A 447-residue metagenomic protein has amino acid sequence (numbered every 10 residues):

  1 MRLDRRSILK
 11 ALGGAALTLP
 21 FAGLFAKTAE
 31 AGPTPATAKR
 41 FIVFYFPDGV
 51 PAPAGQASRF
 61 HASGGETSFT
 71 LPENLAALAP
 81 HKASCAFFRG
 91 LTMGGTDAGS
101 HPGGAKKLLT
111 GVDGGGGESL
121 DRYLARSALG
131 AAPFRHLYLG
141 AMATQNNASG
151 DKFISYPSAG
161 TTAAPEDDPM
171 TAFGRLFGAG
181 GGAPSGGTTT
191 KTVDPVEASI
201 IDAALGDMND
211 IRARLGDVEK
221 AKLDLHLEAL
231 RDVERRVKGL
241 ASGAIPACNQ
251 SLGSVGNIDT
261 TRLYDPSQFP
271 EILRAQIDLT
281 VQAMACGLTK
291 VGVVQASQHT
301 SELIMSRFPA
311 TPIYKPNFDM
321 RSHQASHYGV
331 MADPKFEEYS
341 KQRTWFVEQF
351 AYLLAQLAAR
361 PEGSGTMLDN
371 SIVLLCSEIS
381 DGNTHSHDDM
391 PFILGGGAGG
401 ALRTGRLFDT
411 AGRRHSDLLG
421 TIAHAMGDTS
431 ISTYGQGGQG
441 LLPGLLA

Functional and structural regions predicted by a protein language model:
M1-A447: Ligand-binding pockets and gating/stacking loops
